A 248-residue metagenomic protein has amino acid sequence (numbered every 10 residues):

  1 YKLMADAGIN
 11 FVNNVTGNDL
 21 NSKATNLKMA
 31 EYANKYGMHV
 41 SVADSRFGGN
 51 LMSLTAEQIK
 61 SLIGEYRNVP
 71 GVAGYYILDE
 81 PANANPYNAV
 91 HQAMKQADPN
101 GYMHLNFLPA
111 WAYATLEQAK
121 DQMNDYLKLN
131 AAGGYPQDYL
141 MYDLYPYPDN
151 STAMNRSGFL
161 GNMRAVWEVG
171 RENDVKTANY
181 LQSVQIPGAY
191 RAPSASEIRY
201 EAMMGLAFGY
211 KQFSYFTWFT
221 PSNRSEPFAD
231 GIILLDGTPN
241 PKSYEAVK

Functional and structural regions predicted by a protein language model:
Y1-K248: Glycan-processing catalytic domains of CAZymes
